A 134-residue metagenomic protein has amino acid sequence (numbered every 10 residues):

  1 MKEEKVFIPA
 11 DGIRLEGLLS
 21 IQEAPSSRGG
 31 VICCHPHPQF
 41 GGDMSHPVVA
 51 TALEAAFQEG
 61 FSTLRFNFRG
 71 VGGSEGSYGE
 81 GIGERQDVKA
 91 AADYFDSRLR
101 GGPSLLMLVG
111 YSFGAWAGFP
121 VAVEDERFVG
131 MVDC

Functional and structural regions predicted by a protein language model:
M1-F7: A domain-start/cap signature at the N-terminus of enzymes
I8-G101: Serine-hydrolase catalytic machinery in alpha/beta-hydrolase-like enzymes
V88-C134: Primarily recognizes the serine-hydrolase "nucleophile elbow" in alpha/beta-hydrolase and SGNH/GDSL folds
